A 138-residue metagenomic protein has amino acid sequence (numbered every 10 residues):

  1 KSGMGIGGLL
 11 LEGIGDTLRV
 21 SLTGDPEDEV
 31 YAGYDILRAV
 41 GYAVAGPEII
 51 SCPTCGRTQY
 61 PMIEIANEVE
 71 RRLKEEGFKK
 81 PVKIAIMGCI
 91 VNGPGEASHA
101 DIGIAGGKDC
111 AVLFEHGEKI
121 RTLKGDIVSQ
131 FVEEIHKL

Functional and structural regions predicted by a protein language model:
K1-K74, K79: Catalytic alpha/beta core domains of metabolic enzymes, predominantly
L9, C52, C89, A97 (+1 more regions): Conserved, mostly hydrophobic/aromatic
V20-L22, P53-G56, I86-G88, G106-K108 (+1 more regions): Active-site proximal loops enriched in glycine and acidic residues that flank catalytic Cys/His/Asp and coordinate
G24-Y42, V112-F131: C-terminal helical cap(s) of enzyme catalytic domains, especially alpha/beta-barrels
C55, V82, G125-V128: ATP-dependent carboxylate-amine ligase
E68-P94, S98: Hydrophobic alpha-helical bundle architecture
